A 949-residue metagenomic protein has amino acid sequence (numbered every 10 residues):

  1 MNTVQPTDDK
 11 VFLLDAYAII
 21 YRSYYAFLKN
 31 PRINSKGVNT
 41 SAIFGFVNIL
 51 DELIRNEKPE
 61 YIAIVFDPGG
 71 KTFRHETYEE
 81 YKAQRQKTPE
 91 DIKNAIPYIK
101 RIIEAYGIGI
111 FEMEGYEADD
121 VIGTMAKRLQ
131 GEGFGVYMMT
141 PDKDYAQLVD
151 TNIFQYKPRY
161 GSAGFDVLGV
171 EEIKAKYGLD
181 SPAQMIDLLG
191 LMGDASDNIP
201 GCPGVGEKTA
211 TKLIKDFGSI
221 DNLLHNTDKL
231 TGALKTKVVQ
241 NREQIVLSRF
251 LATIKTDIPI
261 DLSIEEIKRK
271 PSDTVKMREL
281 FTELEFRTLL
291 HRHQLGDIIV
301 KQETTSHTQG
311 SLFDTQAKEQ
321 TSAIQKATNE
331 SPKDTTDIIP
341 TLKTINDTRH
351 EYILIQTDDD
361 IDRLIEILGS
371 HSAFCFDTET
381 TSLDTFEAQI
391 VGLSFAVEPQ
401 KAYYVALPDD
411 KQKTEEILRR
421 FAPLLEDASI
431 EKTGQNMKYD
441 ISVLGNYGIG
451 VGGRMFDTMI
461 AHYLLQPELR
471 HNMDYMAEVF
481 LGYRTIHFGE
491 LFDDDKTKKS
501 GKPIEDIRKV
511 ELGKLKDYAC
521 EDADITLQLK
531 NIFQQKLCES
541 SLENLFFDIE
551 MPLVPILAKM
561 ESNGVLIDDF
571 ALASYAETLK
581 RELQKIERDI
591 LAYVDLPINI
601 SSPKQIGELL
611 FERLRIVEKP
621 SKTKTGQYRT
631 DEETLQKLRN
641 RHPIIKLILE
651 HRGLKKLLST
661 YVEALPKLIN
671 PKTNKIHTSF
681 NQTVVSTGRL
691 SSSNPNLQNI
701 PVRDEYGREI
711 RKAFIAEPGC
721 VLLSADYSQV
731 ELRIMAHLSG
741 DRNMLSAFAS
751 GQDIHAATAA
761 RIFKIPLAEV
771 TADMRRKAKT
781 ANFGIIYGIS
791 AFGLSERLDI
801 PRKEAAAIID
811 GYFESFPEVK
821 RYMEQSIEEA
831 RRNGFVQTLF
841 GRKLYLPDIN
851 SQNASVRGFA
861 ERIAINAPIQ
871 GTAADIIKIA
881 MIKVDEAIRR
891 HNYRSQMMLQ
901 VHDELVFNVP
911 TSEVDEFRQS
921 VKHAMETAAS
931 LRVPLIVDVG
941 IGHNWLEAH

Functional and structural regions predicted by a protein language model:
N2-M139, K143-E171, Q244-L247, T253-D261 (+2 more regions): Noncatalytic, basic helical substrate-engagement surface that gates or grips nucleic-acid strands
T3-Q5, V11-F12, R22-Y61, E79-E80 (+6 more regions): Conserved RNase H-like, two-metal-ion catalytic cores of nucleic-acid enzymes
L13-L14, M138-T140, F374-F376, M455-F456 (+2 more regions): Short hydrophobic beta-strand that contains or immediately precedes a catalytic carboxylate
E80-N94, D150-L179, K235-K237, Y403-R420 (+3 more regions): Short alpha-helix plus adjacent loop in nuclease-associated cores
P182-R249, L290, S574-S601, D810-F813 (+1 more regions): Accessory alpha-helical DNA-binding modules that contact the DNA backbone or grooves
N241-P408, Q435, E468, M476 (+10 more regions): Conserved "right-hand" nucleotidyltransferase catalytic core of DNA-directed polymerases
K502-R508, S562, N670-T673, H677-T678 (+6 more regions): Conserved catalytic core of nucleic-acid polymerases
R581, K585-R588, A592-K646, E814-R862 (+2 more regions): C-terminal polymerase-core module
